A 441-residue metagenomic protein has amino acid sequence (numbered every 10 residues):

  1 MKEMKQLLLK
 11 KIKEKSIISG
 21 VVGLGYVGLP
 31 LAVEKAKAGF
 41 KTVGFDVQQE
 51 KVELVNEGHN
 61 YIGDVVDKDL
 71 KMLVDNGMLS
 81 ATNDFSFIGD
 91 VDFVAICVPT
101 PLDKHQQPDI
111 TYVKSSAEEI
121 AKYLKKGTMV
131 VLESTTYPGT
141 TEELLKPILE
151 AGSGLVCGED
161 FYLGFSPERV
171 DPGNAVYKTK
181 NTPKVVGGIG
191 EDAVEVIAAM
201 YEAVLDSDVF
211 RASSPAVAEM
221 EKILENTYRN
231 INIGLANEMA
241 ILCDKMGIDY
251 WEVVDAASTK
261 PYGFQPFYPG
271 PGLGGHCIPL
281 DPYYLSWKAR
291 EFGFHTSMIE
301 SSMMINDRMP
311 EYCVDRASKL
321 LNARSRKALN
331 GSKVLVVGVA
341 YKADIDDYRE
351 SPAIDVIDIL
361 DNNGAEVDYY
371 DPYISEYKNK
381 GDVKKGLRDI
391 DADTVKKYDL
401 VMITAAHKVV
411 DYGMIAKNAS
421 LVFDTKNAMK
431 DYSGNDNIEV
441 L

Functional and structural regions predicted by a protein language model:
M1-L441: Structural/interface elements that position substrates and couple domains in central-metabolism enzymes
